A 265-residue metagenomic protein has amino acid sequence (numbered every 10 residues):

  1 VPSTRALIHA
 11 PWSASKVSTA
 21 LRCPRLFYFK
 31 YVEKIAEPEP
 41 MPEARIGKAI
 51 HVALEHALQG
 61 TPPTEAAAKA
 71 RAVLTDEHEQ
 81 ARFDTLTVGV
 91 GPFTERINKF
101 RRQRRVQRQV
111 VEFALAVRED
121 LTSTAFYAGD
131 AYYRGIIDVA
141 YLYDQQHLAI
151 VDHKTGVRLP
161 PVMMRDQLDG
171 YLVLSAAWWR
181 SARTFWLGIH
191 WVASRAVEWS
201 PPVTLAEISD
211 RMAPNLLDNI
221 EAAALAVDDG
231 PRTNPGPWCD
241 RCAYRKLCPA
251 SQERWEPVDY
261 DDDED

Functional and structural regions predicted by a protein language model:
P11-W12, T94, R118-S123, G129 (+2 more regions): Metal-dependent nuclease catalytic regions and adjoining charged, substrate-binding loops involved in nucleic-acid end
A14-P62, V110-F113, Y244: Nuclease catalytic cores
C23, I50-H51, G135-V157, G170-Y171 (+1 more regions): Conserved catalytic cores of phosphodiester-cleaving nucleases, focusing on short active-site segments
M41-R45, L159-D166: Short alpha-helix boundary/capping segments
A49-S123: A non-catalytic, helix-rich entry segment at domain boundaries
N98-Q103, G129-Y132, D138-Q145: A short acidic-Thr-Gly-centered motif at the start of a beta-strand
Q107-F113, A131-I137, P235: Short beta-strand or tight-loop elements that sit immediately N-terminal to catalytic metal-binding acidic residues
Q109, L148, R183-L187: Residue-level recognition of the N-termini of beta-strands and the immediately preceding loop/turn
